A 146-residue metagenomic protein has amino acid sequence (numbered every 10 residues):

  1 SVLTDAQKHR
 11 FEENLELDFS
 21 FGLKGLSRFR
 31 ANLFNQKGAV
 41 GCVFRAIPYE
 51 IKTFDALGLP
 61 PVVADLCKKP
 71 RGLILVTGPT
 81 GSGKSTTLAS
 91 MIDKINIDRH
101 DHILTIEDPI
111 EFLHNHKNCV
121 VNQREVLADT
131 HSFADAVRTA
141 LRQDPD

Functional and structural regions predicted by a protein language model:
S1-P79, T87: N-terminal "pre-motor" subdomain/linker immediately upstream of P-loop NTPase catalytic cores
A56, I97, P145: Short, conserved catalytic or interaction motifs in soluble domains
C67, N96, L141: Conserved ATPase "switch" residues in P-loop NTPase domains
G83: Conserved glycine(s) of the Walker
T86-N96: A conserved segment at the C-terminal end of the G1
K94-L104: Post-Walker A helix-loop "phosphate-sensing" segment adjacent to the P-loop in P-loop NTPases
H100-H102, P109-D146: Switch/coupling sub-region of P-loop NTPases
